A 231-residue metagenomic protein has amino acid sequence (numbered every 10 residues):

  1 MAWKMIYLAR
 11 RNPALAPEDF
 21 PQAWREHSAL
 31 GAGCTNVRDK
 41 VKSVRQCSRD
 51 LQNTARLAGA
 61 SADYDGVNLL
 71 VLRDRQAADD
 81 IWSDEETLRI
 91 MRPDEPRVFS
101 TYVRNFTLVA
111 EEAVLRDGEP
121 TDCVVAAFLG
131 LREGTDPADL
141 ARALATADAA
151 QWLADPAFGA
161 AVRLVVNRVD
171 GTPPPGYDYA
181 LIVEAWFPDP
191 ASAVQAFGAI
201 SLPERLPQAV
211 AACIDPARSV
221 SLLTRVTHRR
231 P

Functional and structural regions predicted by a protein language model:
M1-P231: Macromolecular interaction modules
